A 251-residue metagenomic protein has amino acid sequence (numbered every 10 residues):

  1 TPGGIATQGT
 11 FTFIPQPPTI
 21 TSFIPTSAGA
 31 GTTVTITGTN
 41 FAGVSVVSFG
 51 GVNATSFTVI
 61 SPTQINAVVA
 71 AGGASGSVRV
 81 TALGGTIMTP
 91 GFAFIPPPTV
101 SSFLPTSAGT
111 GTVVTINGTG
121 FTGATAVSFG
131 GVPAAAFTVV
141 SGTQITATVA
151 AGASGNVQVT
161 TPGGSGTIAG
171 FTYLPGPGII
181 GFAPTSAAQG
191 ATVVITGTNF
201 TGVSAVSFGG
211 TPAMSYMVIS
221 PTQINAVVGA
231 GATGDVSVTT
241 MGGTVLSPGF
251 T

Functional and structural regions predicted by a protein language model:
T1-T251: Ser/Thr/Pro-rich low-complexity tracts
